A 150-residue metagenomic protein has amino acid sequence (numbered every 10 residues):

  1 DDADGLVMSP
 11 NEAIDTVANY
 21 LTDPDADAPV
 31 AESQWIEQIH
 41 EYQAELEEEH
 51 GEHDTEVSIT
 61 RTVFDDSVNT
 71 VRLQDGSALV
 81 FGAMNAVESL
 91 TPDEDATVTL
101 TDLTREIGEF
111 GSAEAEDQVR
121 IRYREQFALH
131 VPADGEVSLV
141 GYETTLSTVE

Functional and structural regions predicted by a protein language model:
D1-D4, D15, D23-D27, D54 (+6 more regions): Acidic-enriched, low-complexity/disordered segments with a strong bias for Aspartate over Glutamate
D1-S58: Core segments of small alpha/beta cavity-forming domains
V7-L21, A78-G82, R124, V137-G141: Short, structured motif recognition centered on aromatic/hydrophobic residues
Y20-D23, E45, S67, A86-V87 (+2 more regions): Generic signature of intrinsically disordered, low-complexity segments enriched in small/polar residues
E52-E56, V63-D66, I107-E114: A cross-kingdom feature marking solvent-exposed beta-strand/loop segments within repeated, beta-rich binding/scaffold
S58-D95: Surface-exposed, charged secondary-structure patches
Q74, S89-E150: Extracellularly exposed regions in secreted/surface proteins, prominently low-complexity, repeat-rich
